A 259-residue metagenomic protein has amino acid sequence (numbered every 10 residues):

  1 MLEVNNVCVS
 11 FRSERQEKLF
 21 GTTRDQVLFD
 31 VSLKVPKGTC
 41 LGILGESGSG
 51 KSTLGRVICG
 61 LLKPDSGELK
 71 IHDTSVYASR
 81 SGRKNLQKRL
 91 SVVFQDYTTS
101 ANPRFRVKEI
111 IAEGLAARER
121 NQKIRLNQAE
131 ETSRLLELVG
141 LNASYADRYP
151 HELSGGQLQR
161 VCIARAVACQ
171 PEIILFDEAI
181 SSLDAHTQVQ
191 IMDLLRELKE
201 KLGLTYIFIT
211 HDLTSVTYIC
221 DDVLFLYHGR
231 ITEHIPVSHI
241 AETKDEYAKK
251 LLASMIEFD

Functional and structural regions predicted by a protein language model:
C59: Helix-to-loop junction immediately C-terminal to a conserved catalytic motif
G67-A78, L86: Conserved ABC transporter NBD signature motif
L126-S144, A253: Conserved ABC ATPase "signature" region
Y149-L153, Q157: Conserved ABC ATPase signature
Q170: Conserved catalytic motifs of ABC-family nucleotide-binding domains
V216-Y218: A short, surface-exposed alpha-helical micro-motif characterized by mixed small hydrophobic and charged/polar residues
